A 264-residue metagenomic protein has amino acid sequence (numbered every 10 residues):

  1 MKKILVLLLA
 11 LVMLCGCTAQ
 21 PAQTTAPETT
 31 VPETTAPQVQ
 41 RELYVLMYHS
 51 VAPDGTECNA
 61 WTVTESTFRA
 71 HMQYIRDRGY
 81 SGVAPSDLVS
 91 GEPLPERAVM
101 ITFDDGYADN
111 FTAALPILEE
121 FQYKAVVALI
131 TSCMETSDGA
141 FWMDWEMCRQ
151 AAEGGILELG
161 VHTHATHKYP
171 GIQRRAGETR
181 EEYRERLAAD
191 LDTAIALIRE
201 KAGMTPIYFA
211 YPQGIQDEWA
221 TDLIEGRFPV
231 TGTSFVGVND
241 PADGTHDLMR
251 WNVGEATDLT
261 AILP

Functional and structural regions predicted by a protein language model:
M1-I4, L8: Positively charged n-region of N-terminal signal peptides that target proteins for export
L14-G16: C-terminal motif of bacterial Sec signal peptides marking the signal peptidase cleavage site
T18-Q20: Bacterial signal peptide processing site
Q23-V99, F235-V238, A242, H246 (+1 more regions): N-terminal pre-catalytic segment of deacetylase/amide-hydrolase enzymes
R41, L46-P53, C58, R97-V99 (+2 more regions): Metal-dependent polysaccharide deacetylase catalytic core of the NodB/CE4 family, i.e., the active-site-bearing domain
D87-L88, T102-Y107, A113, E120-Y123: Substrate-binding cleft of extracellular glycoside hydrolase catalytic domains
D109-A113, F228-V238: Acidic, His- and aromatic-enriched active-site or binding-groove loops in soluble protein domains that engage sugars
G214-G232: Short, electropositive alpha-helical surface patch
